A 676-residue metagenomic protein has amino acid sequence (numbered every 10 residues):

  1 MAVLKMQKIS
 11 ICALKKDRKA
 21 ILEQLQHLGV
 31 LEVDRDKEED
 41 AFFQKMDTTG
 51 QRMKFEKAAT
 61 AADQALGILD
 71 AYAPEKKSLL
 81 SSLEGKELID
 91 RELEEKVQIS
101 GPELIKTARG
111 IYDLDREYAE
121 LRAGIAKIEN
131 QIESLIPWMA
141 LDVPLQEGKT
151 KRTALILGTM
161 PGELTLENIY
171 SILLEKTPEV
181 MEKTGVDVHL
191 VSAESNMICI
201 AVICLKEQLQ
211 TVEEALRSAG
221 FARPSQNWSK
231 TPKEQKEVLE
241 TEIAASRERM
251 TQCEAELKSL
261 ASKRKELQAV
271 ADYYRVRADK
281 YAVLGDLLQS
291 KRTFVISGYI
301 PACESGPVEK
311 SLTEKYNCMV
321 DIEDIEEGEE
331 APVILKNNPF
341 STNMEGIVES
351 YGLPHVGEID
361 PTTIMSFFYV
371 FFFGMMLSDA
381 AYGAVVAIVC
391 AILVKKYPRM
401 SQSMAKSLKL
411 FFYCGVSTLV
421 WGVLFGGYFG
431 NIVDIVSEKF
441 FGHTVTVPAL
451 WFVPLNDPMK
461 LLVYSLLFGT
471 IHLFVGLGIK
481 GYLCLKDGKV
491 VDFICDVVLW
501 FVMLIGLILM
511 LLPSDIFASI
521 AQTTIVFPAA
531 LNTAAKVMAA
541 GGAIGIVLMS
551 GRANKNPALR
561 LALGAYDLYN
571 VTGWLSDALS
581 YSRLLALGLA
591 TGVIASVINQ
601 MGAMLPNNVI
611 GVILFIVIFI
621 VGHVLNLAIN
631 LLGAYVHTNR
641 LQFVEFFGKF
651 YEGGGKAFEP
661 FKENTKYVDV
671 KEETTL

Functional and structural regions predicted by a protein language model:
M1-M365, L393, M400, M404-L408: Long, charged N-terminal accessory/stalk domains
A2-Q7, K16-L22, Q26-V33, D286 (+1 more regions): Conserved, carboxylate-rich catalytic/transport cores that coordinate ions
